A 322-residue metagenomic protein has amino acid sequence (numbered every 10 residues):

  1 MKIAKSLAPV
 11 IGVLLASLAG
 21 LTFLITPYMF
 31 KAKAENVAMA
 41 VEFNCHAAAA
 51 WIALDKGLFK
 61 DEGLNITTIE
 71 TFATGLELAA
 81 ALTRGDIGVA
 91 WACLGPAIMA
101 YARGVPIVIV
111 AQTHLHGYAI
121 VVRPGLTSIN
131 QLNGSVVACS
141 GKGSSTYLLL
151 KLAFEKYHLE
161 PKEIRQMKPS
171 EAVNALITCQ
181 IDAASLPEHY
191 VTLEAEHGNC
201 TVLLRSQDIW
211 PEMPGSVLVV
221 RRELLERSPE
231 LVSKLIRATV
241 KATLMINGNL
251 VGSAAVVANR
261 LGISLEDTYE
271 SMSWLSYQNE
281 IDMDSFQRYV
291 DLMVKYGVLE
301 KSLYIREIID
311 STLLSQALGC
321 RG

Functional and structural regions predicted by a protein language model:
M1-A16: N-terminal Sec-pathway targeting helices
L7-P9, T26-L159, I164-Q166, D182-E188 (+2 more regions): Short, glycine-/small- and polar/acidic-enriched structural segments that line small-molecule recognition paths
A16-P27: Hydrophobic alpha-helical membrane-insertion segments, chiefly the h-region of N-terminal signal peptides
D55, L64, T83, A102 (+7 more regions): Sec-exported extracytoplasmic/periplasmic mature domains
D61, D208-P211, S276-D282, Y304-I305: Short, solvent-exposed loop/beta-turn-alpha elements that line the ligand-binding surface or hinge of extracytoplasmic
L94-P96, P124, R165, S170-V257: Pocket-lining segment of extracytoplasmic ligand-binding domains
E226-E300: Secondary-structure end/capping motifs
V294-G322: Conserved C-terminal helix/tail region of periplasmic/extracytoplasmic solute-binding proteins
